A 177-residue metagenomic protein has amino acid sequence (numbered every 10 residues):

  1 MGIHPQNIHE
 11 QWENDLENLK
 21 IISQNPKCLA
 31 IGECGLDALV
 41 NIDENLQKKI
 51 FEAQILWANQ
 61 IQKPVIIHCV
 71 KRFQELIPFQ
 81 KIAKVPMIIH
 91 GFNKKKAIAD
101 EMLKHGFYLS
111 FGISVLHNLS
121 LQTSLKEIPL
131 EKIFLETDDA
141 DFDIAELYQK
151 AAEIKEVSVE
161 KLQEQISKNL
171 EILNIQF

Functional and structural regions predicted by a protein language model:
M1-F177: Mid-domain alpha/beta scaffold segments of enzyme catalytic cores
